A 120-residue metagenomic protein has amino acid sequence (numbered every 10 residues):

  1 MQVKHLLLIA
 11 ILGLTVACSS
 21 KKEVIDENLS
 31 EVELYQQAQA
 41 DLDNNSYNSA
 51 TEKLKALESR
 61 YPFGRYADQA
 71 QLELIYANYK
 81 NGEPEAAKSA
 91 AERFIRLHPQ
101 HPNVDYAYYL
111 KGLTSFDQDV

Functional and structural regions predicted by a protein language model:
Q2-I9: Sec-dependent signal peptide recognition, specifically the positively charged N-region followed immediately by
L14-A17: C-terminal motif of bacterial Sec signal peptides marking the signal peptidase cleavage site
S19-K22: Bacterial signal peptide processing site
I25-N81: Post-signal-peptide N-terminal segment of Sec-exported extracytoplasmic proteins
L29, R65-Y66, A86, N103 (+1 more regions): Structural signature of alpha-solenoid helical repeat junctions
R60-A67, R96-D105, V120: Short solvent-exposed coil/turn linkers within tandem alpha-helical repeat scaffolds
Q71-N78, A90, Y108-S115: TPR/Sel1-like alpha-solenoid repeat signature
P84-S89, T114-V120: Short coil/linker segments at helix-helix boundaries
